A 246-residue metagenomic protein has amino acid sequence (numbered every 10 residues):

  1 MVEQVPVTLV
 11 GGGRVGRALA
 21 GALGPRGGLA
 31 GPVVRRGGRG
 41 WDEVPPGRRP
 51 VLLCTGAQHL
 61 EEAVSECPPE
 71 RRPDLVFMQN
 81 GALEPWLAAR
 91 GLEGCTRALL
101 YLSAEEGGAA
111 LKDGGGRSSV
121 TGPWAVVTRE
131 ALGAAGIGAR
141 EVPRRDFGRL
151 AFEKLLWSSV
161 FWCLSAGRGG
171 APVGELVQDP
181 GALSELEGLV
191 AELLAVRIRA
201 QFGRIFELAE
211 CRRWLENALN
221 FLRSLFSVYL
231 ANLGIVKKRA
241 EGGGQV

Functional and structural regions predicted by a protein language model:
M1-Q4, R26: Eukaryotic N-terminal low-complexity, Ser/Thr- and Lys/Arg-rich leader segments that predominantly function as
Q4-V5, D42, E187-V246: NAD(P)-dependent Rossmann-like dehydrogenase/reductase catalytic/cofactor-binding core
V7-G11: Conserved N-terminal Rossmann-fold NAD(P)-binding element of oxidoreductases
G12-G24, R36-D113: Rossmann-like NAD(P)(H) cofactor-binding subdomain of soluble oxidoreductases
L29-R35: Short beta-strand "acidic-cap" motif of Rossmann-like dinucleotide-binding folds
F77-K154, V160: Rossmann-fold dinucleotide-binding core
S103-R117, G169-Q178, S227-K237: Helix-loop-beta segment of a Rossmann-like dinucleotide-binding subdomain
F147-L194: Active-site-proximal catalytic alpha-helix in oxidoreductases
